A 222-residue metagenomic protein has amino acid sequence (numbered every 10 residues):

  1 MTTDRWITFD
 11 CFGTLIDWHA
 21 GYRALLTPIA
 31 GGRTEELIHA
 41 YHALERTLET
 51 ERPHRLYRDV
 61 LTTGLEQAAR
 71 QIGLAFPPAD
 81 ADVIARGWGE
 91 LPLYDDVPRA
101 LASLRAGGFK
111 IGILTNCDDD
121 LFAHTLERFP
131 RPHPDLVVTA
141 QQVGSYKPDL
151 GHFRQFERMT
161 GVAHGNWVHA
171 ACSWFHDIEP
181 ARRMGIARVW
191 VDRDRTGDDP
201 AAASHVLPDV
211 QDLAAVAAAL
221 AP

Functional and structural regions predicted by a protein language model:
M1-I7, H19, E66, P98 (+2 more regions): Asp-based, Mg2+/Mn2+-dependent phosphohydrolase catalytic module
T2-D95, G107, D120: N-terminal helical cap/lid subdomain that shapes the substrate entry/recognition surface in HAD-like hydrolases
